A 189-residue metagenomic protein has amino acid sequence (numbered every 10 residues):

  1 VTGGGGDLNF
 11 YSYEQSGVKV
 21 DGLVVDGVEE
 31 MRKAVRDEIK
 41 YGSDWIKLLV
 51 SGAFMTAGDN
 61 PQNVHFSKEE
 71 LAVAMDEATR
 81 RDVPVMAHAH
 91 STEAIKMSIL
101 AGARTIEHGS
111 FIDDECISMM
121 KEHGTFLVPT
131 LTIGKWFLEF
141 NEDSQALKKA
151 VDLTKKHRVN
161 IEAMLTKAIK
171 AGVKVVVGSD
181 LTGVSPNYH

Functional and structural regions predicted by a protein language model:
V1, I46-L48, V85-A87, I106-E107 (+2 more regions): Hydrophobic faces of well-ordered beta-strands that scaffold small-molecule active sites in alpha/beta enzyme cores
V1, S51, H90-T92, F111 (+2 more regions): Active-site beta-loop-alpha junctions enriched in small/polar residues
V1-T79, C116-S118, H123-W136, F140-K148: Divalent-metal coordination cores built from histidine and acidic residues
A34, E93-A94, E115-C116, A163-M164: Short acidic active-site motifs
K68-V73, A78, M86-L100: N-terminal active-site wall of soluble small-molecule enzyme domains
R80-P84, Q145-K149, K155-H189: His/Asp/Glu-enriched, well-ordered alpha-helical/loop segment that forms or immediately abuts the divalent-metal
K96-C116, G172: Structural recognition of alpha->loop->beta junctions
